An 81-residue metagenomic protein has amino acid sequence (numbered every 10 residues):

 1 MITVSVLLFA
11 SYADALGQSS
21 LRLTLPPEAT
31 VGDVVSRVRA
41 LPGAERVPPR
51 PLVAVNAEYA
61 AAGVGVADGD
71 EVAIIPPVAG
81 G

Functional and structural regions predicted by a protein language model:
M1-G80: Ubiquitin-like/PB1-type beta-grasp interaction modules and other compact soluble beta-rich domains
